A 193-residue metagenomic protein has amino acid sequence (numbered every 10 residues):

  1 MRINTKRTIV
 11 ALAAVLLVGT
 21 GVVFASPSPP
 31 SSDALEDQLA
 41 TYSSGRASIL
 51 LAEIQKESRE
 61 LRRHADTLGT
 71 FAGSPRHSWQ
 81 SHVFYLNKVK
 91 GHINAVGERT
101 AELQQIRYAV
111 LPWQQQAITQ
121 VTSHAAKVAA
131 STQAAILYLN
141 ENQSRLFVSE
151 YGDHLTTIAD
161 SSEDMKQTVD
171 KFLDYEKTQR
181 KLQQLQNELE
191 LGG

Functional and structural regions predicted by a protein language model:
R2-V10: Bacterial N-terminal signal peptides that target proteins for export
A11-G21: Bacterial N-terminal signal peptides
V23-S32: Boundary at the C-terminal end of the N-terminal hydrophobic targeting segment
A34-Q55: Cytosolic juxtamembrane helix and N-cap/initiation of the first transmembrane helix
A34-T41, G73-R76, A101-P112, Q143-D153 (+2 more regions): Short, charged/polar, low-complexity loop and linker segments that flank or interrupt alpha-helical bundles
E53-H124, T168-Y175, Q183-Q186, E190: Alpha-helical segments in soluble extracytoplasmic regions
R107-M165: Long, amphipathic, charge-rich alpha-helical segments that form helical bundles/coiled-coils
R145-G193: Signal peptide-directed secreted proteins
